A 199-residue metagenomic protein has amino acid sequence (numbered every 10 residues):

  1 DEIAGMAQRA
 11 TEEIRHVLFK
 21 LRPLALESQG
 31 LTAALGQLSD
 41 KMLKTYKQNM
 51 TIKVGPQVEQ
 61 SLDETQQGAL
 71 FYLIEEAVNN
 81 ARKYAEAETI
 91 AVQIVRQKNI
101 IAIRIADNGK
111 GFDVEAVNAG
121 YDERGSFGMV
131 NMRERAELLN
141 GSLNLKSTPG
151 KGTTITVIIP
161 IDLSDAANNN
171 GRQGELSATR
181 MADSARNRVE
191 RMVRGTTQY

Functional and structural regions predicted by a protein language model:
D1-Y199: Coiled-coil dimerization/phosphotransfer module
